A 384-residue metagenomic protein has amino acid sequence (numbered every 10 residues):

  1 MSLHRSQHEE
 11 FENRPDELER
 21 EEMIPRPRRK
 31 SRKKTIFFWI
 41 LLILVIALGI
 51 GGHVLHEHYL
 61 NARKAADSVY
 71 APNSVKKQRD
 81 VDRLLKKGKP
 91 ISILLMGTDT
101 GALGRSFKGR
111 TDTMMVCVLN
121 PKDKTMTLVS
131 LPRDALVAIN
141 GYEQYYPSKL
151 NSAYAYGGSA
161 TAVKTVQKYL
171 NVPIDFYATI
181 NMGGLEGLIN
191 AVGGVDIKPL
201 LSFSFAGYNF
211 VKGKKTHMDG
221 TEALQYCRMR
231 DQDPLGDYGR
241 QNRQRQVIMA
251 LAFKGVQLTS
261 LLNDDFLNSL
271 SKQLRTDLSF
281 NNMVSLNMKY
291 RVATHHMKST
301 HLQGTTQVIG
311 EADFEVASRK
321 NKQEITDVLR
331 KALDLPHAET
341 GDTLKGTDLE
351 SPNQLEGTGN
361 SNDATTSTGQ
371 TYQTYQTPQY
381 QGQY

Functional and structural regions predicted by a protein language model:
S2-Y384: Non-catalytic, solvent-exposed segments at the cell envelope interface
